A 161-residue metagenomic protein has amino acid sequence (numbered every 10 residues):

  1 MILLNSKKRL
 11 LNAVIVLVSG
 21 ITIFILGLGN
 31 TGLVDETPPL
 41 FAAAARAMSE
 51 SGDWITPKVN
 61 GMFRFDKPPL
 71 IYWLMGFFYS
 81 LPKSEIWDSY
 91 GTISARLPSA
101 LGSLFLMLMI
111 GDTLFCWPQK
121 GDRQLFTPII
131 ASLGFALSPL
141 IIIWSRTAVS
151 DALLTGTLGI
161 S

Functional and structural regions predicted by a protein language model:
M1-S161: Membrane-integral, polyisoprenol-dependent glycosyltransferases of the GT-C/oligosaccharyltransferase superfamily
